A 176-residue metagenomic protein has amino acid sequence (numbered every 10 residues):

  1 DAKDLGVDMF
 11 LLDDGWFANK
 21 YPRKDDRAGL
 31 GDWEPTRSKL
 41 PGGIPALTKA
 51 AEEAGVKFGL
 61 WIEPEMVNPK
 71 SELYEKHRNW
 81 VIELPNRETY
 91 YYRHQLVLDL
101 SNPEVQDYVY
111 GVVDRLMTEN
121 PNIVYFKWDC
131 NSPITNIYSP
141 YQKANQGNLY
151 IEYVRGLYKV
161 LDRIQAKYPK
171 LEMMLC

Functional and structural regions predicted by a protein language model:
D1-G111, N120, V124-Y125, Q142: Aromatic-lined carbohydrate-binding/catalytic grooves of carbohydrate-active enzymes
K3, L40, I44, A51 (+2 more regions): Active-site-proximal structural scaffolding
L11, A54-P69, V154-C176: Aromatic-lined carbohydrate-recognition surfaces of secreted/lumenal glycan-active proteins
G15, N131, C176: Short, loop-centered acidic/histidine patches that primarily coordinate divalent metals
L84-Y90, H94-Q95, S101-V105, V113-L116 (+2 more regions): Conserved N-terminal glycine/acidic-rich loop preference
